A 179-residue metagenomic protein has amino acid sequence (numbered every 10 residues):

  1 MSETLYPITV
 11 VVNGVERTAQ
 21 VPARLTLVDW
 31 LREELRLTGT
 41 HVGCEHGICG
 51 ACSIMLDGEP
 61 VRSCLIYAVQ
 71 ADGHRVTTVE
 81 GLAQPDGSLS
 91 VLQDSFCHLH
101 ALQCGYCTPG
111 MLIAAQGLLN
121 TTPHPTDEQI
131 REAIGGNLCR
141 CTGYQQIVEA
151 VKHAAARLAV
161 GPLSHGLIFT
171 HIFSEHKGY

Functional and structural regions predicted by a protein language model:
M1-Y179: Signature of N-terminal electron-transfer/Fe-S-associated modules in redox systems
